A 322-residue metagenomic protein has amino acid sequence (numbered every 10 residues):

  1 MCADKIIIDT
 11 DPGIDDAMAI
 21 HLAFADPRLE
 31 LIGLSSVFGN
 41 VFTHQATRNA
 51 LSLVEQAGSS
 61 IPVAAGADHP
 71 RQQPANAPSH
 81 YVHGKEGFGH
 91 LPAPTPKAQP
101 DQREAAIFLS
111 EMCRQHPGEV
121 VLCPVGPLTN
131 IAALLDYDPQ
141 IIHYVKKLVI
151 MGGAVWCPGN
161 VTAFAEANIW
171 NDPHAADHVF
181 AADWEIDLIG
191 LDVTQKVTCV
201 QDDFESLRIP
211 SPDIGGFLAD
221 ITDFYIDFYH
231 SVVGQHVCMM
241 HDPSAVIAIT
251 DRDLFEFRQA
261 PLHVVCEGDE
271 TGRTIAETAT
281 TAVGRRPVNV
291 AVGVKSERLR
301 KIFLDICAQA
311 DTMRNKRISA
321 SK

Functional and structural regions predicted by a protein language model:
M1-A3, L22-A23, E30-L31, W170-H174 (+1 more regions): Conformational coupling and interaction surfaces
C2-T10, I14-S52, E86, P92-Q195 (+1 more regions): Active-site histidine-anchored catalytic micro-motif
A3, G58-S60, P117, Q259: Short secondary-structure junction motifs
S36-G39, G66-D68, E267: Acidic/polar N-terminal loop/beta-strand segments that form early-domain functional surfaces
V41-T43, N49, Q72, A154-P158 (+1 more regions): Short, mixed-charge aromatic SLiMs
T47-Q115, R286-L299, L304-A308, R317-S321: Metal-dependent C-N hydrolase catalytic cores
V63, V179, V246: A residue-level signal for conserved active-site and pocket-lining positions in enzyme catalytic cores
D68-H69, P127-L128, R252: Short glycine-rich anion-binding loops that position phosphate/pyrophosphate groups of nucleotides and phosphorylated
